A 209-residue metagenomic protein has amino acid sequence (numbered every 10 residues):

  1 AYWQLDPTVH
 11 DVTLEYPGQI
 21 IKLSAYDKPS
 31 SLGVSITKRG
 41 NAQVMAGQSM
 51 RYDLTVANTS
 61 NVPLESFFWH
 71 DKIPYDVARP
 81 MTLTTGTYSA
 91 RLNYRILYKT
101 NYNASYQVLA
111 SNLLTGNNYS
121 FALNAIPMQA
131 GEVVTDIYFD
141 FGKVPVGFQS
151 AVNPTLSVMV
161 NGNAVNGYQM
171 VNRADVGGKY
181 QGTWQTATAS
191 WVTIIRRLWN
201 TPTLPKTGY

Functional and structural regions predicted by a protein language model:
A1-P17, N117-Q169: Low-complexity, intrinsically disordered segments enriched in Ser/Thr together with acidic residues
A1-T37, A78, G162-Y209: Extracellular/luminal low-complexity Ser/Thr/Pro-rich, glycosylation-prone repeat/linker regions
H10, I36, M50-L54, F67-W69 (+2 more regions): Hydrophobic residues positioned within well-ordered beta-strands of beta-sheet architectures
G33, L64-F68, N93-R95: Exposed beta-strand and adjacent loop surfaces of beta-rich binding modules that mediate intermolecular recognition
T37-D53, L204-Y209: Compositionally biased low-complexity segments at domain edges in trafficked proteins and select soluble regulators
V44-I73: Short beta-strand elements of extracellular/lumenal beta-sandwich folds
K72-D136: A surface/secretory-pathway sequence property marking extracellular, secreted, or lumenal proteins enriched
